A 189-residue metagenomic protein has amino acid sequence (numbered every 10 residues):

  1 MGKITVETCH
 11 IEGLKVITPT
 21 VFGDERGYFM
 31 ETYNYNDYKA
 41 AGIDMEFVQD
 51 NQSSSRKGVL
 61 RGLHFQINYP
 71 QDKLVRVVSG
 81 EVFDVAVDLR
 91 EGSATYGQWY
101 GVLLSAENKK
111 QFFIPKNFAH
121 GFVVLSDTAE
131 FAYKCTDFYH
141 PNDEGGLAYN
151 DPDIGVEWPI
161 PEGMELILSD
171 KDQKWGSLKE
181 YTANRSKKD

Functional and structural regions predicted by a protein language model:
M1-E107, S126-T128, C135-D189: Non-catalytic, conserved peripheral segments adjacent to functional cores
F112, H120-L125, Y133: Short beta-strand His + acidic residue motifs that chelate non-heme Fe in jelly-roll/DSBH and cupin folds
